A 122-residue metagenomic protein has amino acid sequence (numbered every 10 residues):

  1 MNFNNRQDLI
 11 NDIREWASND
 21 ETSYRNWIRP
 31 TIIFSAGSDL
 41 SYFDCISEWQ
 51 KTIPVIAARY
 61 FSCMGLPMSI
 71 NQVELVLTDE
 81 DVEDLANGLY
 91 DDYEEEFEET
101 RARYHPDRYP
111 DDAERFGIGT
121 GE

Functional and structural regions predicted by a protein language model:
M1-E122: Acidic interaction surfaces
